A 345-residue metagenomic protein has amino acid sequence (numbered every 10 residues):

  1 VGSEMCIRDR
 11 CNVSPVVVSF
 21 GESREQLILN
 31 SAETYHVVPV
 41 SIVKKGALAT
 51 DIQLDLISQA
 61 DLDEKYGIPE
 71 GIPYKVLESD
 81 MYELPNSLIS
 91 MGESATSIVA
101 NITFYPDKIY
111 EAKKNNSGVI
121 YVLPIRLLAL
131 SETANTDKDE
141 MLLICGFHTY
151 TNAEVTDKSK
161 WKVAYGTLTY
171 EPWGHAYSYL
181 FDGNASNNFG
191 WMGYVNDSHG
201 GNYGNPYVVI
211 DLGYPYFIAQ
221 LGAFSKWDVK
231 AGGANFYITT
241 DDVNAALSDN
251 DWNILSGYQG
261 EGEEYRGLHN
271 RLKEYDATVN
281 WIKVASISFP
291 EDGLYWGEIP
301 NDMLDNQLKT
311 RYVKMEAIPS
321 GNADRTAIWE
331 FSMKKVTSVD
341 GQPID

Functional and structural regions predicted by a protein language model:
V1-I7: Short, small-residue-biased leader/transition segments that mark boundaries at the very start of proteins
R8-K44: Beta-sheet-dominated interaction scaffolds and their linkers
E64-I89: Short beta-strand and strand-turn-strand segments in soluble, beta-rich domains
I89-S97, F289-E291: Short proline/glycine- and polar residue-rich coil/turn motifs
K108-V122: Short glycine/proline/serine/threonine-rich loop/turn segments at secondary-structure transition edges
A112-N115, L130-I144: Beta-sandwich strand segments
Y150-A185: Predominantly extracellular/luminal regions of secreted and cell-surface proteins, especially disulfide-bonded
D182-E264, Y295-D345: Aromatic, loop-rich ligand-recognition surfaces of beta-strand-rich domains
